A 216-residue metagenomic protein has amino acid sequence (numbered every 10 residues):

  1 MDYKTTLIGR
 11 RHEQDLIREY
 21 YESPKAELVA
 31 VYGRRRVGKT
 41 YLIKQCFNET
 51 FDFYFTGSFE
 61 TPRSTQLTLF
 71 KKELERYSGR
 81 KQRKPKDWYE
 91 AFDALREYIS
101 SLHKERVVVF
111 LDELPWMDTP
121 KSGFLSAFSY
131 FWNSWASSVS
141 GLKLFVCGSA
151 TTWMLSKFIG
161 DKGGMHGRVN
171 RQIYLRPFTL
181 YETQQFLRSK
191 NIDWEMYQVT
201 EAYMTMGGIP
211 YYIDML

Functional and structural regions predicted by a protein language model:
M1-L216: Phosphate-binding site recognition
